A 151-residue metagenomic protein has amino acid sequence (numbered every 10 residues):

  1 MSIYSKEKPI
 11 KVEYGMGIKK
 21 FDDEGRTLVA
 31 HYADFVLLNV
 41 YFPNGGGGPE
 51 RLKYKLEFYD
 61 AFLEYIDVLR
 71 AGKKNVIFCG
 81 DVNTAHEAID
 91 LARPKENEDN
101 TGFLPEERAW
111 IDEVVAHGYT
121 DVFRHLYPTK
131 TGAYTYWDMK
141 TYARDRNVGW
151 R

Functional and structural regions predicted by a protein language model:
M1-G47: Structured beta-strand-rich core segments of catalytic domains in phosphoester-bond hydrolases
S2, A30, N39, L56 (+3 more regions): Intrinsically disordered, low-complexity segments enriched in small/polar residues
K6, R26, R51, K55 (+3 more regions): Basic side chains
E13, G17, D22, A33 (+5 more regions): Generic, ordered loop/turn and secondary-structure boundary motif
E13-Y14, K20-F21, L56-R70: Internal catalytic-core helix/loop-beta-alpha segment that presents or stabilizes conserved functional determinants
M16-I18, P43-Y59, K95-D99: Surface-exposed cleft-lining segments at the edges of enzyme active sites
D22, V29, E50-Y54, F58 (+2 more regions): Short, well-structured alpha-helical patches and their helix-loop capping segments that border functional surfaces
A61-W150: Metal-dependent phosphoesterases centered on the DNase I-like endonuclease/exonuclease/phosphatase
